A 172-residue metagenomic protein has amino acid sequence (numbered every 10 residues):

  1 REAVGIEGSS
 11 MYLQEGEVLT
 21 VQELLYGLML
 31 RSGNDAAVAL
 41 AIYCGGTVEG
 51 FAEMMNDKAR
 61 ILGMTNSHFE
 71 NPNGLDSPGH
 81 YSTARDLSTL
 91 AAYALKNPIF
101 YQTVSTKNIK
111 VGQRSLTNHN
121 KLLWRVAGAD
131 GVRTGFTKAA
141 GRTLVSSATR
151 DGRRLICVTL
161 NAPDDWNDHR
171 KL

Functional and structural regions predicted by a protein language model:
R1-R85, A94-L95: Active-site-adjacent loops and short helices of periplasmic peptidoglycan-processing enzymes
M64-H68, D76-L172: Domain-terminus/edge residues, biased toward the C-terminal soluble/receptor-binding domains of extracytoplasmic
